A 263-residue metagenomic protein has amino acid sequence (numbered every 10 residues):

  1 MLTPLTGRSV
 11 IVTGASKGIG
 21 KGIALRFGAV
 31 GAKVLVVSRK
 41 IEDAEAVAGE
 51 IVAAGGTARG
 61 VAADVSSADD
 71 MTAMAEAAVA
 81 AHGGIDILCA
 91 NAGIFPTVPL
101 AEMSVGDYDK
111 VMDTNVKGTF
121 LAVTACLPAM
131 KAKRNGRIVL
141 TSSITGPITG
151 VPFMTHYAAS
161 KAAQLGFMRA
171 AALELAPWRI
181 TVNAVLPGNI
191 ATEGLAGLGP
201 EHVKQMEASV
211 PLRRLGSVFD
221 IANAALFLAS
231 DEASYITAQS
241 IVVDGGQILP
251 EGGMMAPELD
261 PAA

Functional and structural regions predicted by a protein language model:
S9, S16-G18: Conserved glycine-rich cofactor-binding loop
P99-L100, D107-D109, L195, M206: Substrate-binding pocket helix/loop in short-chain dehydrogenase/reductase
M103-D109, D113, P200-V203: Short, well-ordered secondary-structure patches that form non-catalytic structural/interaction elements within domains
V123, S160, M168: Active-site helix of classical SDR
P128, L173-E174, S234: Alpha-helical segment proximal to the catalytic Tyr-Lys
A176, T181, I236-A238: Short, small/polar-rich loop/turn modules that mediate ligand/substrate recognition or access, typified
T237-A263: Short C-terminal tail/terminal secondary-structure segment of NAD(P)H-dependent dehydrogenase/reductase domains
